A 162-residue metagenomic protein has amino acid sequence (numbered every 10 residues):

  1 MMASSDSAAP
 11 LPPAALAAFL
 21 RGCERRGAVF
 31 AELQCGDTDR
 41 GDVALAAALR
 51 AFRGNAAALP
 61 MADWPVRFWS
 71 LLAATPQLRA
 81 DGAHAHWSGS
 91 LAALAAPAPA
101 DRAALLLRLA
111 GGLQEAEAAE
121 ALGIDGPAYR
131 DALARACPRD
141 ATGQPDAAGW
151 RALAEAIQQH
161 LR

Functional and structural regions predicted by a protein language model:
M1-S7, E155-R162: Extreme N-terminal regulatory/targeting segments of RNA polymerase sigma factors
M2-V29, D39, R102: A short, charge-rich alpha-helical start-of-domain segment used by transcription regulators
E24-E32, D42-A83, S90-L91, L133: Σ70-family region 2.3-2.4 aromatic/basic alpha-helix that recognizes the −10 promoter and nucleates DNA melting
D37, Q114, I124-A128: Helix-turn-helix DNA-binding motif, specifically the short coil turn and the N-cap/start of the second
S88-A98, E120, D125, D140: Short amphipathic alpha-helical boundary/capping segments
A96-A121: Short amphipathic alpha helix immediately N-terminal
L122-Q158: DNA-recognition helix of helix-turn-helix
